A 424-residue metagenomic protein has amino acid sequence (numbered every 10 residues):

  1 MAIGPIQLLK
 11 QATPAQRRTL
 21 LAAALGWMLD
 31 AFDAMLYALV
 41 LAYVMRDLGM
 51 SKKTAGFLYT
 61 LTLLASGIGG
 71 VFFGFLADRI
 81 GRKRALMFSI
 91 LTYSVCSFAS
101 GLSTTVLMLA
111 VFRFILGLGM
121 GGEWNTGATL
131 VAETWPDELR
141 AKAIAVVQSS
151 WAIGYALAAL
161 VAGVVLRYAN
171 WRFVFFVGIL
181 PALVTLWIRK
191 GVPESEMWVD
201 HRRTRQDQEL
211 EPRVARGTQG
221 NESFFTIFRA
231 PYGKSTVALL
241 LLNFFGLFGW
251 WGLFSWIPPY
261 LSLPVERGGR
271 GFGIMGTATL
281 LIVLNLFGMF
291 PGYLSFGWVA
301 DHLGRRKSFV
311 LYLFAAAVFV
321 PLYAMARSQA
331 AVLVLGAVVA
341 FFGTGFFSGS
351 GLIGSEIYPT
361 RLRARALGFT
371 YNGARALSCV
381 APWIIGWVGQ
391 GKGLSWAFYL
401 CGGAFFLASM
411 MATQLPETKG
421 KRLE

Functional and structural regions predicted by a protein language model:
M1-F32: Cytosolic juxtamembrane N-terminal segment immediately preceding the first transmembrane helix of multi-pass
A38, P231-P291: Extracytoplasmic gate region of multi-pass secondary transporters
V44-M45, L76-A77, V161-R167, L261-S262 (+2 more regions): Interfacial helix-cap and linker-helix signal at transmembrane-aqueous boundaries of multi-pass secondary transporters
G49, G81, L102-M108, P136 (+2 more regions): Helix-breaking motifs and short loop linkers at transmembrane-helix boundaries and internal kinks in secondary membrane
I68-V106, L303: Conserved MFS/SLC helix-loop-helix module at the cytosolic interface between two early adjacent transmembrane helices
F112-S149: Cytoplasmic helix-loop-helix junction between adjacent transmembrane helices in 12-TM secondary transporters
V147-K190: Helix-loop-helix hairpin linking two adjacent transmembrane segments in secondary transporters
V283, G288-P291, W298-I353: C-terminal transmembrane helical hairpin of 12-TM major facilitator-type secondary transporters
